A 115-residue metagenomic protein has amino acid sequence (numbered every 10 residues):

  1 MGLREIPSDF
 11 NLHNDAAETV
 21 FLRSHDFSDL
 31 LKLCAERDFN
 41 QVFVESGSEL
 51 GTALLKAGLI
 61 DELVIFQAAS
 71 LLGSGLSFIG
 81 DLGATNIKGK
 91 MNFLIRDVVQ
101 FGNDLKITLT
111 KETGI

Functional and structural regions predicted by a protein language model:
M1-I115: Enzymes that bind and transform nitrogen-containing heteroaromatic metabolites
